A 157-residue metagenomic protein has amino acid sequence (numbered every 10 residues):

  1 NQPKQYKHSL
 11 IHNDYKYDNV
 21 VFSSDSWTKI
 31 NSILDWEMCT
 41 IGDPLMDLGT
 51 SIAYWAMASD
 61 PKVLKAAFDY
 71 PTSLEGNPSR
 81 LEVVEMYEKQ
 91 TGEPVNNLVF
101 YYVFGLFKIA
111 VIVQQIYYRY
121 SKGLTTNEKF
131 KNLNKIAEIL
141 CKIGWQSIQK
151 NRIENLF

Functional and structural regions predicted by a protein language model:
N1-N13, Y17, S23-T28, E85-G92: An alpha-helical support segment within catalytic cores of ATP-dependent transferases
N1-S9, M38-G42, L124-A137: A cross-family kinase active-site recognition segment
K16-D18, C39, G105: Short, solvent-exposed loop/turn segments at secondary-structure junctions
V20-K62: Catalytic activation segment of kinase domains across protein kinase-like and atypical kinase folds
M46-T91, G105-K122: Active-site activation/catalytic loop segments of kinase-like enzymes and analogous catalytic loops in related
P94-G105: All-alpha amphipathic helical-bundle segments outside canonical DNA-binding/catalytic cores that form hydrophobic
V111, Q115-F157: Regulatory N- and C-terminal appendages and interdomain linkers associated with kinase/kinase-like NTP transferase
